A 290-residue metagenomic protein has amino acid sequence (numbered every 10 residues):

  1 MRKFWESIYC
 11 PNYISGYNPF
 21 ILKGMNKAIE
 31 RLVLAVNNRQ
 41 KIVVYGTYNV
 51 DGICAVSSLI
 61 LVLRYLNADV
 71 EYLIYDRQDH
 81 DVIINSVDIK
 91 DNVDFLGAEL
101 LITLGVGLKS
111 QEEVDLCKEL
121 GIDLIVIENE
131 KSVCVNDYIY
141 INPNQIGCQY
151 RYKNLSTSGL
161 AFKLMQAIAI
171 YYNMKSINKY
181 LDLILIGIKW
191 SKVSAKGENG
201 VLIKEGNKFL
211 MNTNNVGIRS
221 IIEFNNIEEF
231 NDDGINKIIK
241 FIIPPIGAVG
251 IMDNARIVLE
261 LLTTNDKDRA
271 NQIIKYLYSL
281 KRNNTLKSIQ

Functional and structural regions predicted by a protein language model:
M1-L100, A169-Q290: Hydrophobic helix-and-loop "lid/oligomerization" segment in the mid-to-C-terminal part of catalytic domains
D91-L96, L101-V193: Conserved phosphate-handling catalytic cores of large alpha/beta enzymes
